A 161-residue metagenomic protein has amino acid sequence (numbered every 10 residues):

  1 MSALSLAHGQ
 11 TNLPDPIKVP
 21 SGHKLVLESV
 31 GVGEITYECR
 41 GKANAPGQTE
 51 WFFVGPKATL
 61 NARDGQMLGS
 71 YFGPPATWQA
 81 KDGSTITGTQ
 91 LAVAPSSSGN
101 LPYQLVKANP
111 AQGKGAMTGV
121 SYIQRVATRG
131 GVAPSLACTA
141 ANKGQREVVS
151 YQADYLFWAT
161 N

Functional and structural regions predicted by a protein language model:
M1-A3: Bacterial N-terminal signal peptides
S5-G9: Boundary at the C-terminal end of the N-terminal hydrophobic targeting segment
Q10-T36, A43-N161: Primary mode marks residue(s) on the alpha4-beta5-alpha5 output face of response regulator receiver
